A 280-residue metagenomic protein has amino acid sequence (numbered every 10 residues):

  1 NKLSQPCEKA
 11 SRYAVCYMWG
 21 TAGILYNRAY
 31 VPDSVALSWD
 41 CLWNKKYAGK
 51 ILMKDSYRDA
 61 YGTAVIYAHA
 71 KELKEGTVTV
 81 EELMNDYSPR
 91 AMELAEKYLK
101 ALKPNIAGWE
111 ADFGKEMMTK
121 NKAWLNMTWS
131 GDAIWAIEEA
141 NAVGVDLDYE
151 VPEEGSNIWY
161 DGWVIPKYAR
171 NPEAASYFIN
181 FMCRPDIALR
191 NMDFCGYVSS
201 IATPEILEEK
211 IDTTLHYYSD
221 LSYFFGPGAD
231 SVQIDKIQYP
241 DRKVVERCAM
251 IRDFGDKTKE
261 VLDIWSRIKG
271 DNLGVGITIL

Functional and structural regions predicted by a protein language model:
N1-K122: Extracytoplasmic ligand-binding site segments that recognize negatively charged/polar headgroups
A22, Y30-P32, G49, Y57-Y61 (+4 more regions): Solvent-exposed loop/turn segments at secondary-structure junctions within structured extracellular/periplasmic domains
G23-Y30, I66, W159-A174, R190-N191: A bilobed periplasmic-binding-protein/Venus flytrap-type ligand-binding module shared by bacterial periplasmic
A29, N44-A48, V65-A70, K100-P104 (+8 more regions): Sec-exported extracytoplasmic/periplasmic mature domains
W39, Y61-G62, E96, K115 (+6 more regions): Extracytoplasmic/secreted envelope proteins and their assembly/folding machinery, especially bacterial periplasmic
P104-Y168, E205-E209: Extracytoplasmic/periplasmic substrate-binding proteins
P166-V245: Mature extracytoplasmic/periplasmic domains
S231-L280: Conserved C-terminal helix/tail region of periplasmic/extracytoplasmic solute-binding proteins
